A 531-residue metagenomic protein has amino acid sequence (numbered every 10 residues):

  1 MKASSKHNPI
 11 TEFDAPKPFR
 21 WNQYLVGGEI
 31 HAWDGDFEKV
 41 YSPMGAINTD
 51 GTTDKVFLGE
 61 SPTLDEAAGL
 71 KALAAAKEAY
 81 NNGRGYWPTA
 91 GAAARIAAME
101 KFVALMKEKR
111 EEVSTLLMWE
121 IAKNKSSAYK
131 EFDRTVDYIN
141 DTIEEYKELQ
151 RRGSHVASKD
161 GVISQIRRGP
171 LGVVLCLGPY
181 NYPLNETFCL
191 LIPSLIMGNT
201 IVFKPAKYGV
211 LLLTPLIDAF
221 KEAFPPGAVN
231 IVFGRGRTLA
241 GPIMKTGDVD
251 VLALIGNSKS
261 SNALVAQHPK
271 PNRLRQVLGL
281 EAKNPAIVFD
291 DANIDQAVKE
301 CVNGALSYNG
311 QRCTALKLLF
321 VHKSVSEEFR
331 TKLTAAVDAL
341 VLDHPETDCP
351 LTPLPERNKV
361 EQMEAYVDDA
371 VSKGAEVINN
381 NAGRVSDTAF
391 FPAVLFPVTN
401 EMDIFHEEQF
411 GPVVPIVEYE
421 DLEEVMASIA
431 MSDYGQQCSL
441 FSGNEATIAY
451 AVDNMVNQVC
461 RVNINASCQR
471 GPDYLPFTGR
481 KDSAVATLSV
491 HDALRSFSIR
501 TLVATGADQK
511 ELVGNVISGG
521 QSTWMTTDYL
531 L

Functional and structural regions predicted by a protein language model:
M1, T53-F57, A93, A223-P226 (+4 more regions): Conserved C-terminal structural/oligomerization subdomain of aldehyde/semialdehyde dehydrogenase
M1-T115, D295, I416: Short, structured beta/alpha segment
G28, R95, L117, G198 (+8 more regions): Residue-level signal for inorganic ion chemistry
P62, P88, I121, D290 (+3 more regions): A structural signal for short, well-ordered beta-strand elements
A68, Y80-L191, F224, V229 (+1 more regions): N-terminal Rossmann NAD(P)-binding subdomain characteristic of aldehyde/semialdehyde dehydrogenases
Y80, R84, V103-R110, S114 (+17 more regions): Structural signal for hydrophobic packing residues in well-ordered secondary-structure cores of soluble enzyme domains
E148-Q296, Y419: Rossmann-like NAD(P) dinucleotide-binding subdomain of oxidoreductase/dehydrogenase enzymes
A219, A223-F224, V251, K259-N400 (+6 more regions): ALDH superfamily catalytic-core signature
